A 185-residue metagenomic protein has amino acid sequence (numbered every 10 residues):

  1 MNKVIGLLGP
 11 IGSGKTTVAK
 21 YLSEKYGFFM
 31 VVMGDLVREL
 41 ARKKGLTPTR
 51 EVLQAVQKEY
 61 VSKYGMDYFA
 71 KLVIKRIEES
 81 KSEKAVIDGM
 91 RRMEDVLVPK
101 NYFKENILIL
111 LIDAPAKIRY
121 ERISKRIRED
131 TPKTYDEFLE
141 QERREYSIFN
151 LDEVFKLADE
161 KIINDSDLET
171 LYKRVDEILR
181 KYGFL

Functional and structural regions predicted by a protein language model:
P10: P-loop (Walker A) phosphate-binding loop of NTP-binding proteins
K15: Conserved lysine of the Walker
V18: Hydrophobic positions on the alpha1 helix immediately C-terminal to the Walker A/P-loop
F28-V98, D136: ATP-dependent small-molecule kinase phosphotransfer cores that center on conserved nucleotide phosphate-binding segments
M30, I109, E160-I163: Short, well-ordered beta-strand core segments
D67, R128-R174: Small-molecule kinase domains that catalyze NTP-dependent phosphoryl transfer to phosphate-bearing small molecules
R76-R128: ATP-dependent NMP and nucleoside kinases share a basic, alpha-helical "lid"
